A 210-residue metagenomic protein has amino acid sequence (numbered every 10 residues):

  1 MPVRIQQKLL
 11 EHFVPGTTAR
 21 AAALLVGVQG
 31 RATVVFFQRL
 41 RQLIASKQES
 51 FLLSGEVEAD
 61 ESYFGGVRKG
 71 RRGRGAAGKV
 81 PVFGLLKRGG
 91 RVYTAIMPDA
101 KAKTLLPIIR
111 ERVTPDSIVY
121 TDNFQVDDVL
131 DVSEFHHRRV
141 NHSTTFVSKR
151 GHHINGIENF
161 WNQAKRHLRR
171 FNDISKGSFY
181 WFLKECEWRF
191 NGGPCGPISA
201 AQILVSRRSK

Functional and structural regions predicted by a protein language model:
M1-K210: Residue-level recognition of single "structural anchor" positions that define or cap local secondary structure
